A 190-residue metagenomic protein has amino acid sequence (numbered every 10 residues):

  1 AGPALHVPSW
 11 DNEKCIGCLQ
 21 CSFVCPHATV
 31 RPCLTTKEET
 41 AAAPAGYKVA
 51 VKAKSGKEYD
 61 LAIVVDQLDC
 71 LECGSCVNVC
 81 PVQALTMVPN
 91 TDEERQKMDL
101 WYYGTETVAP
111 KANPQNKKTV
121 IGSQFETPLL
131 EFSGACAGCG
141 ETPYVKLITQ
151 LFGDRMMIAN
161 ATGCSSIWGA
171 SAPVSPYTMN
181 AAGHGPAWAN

Functional and structural regions predicted by a protein language model:
A1-D69, V77-N190: Ferredoxin-type iron-sulfur electron-transfer modules and their immediate structural context
